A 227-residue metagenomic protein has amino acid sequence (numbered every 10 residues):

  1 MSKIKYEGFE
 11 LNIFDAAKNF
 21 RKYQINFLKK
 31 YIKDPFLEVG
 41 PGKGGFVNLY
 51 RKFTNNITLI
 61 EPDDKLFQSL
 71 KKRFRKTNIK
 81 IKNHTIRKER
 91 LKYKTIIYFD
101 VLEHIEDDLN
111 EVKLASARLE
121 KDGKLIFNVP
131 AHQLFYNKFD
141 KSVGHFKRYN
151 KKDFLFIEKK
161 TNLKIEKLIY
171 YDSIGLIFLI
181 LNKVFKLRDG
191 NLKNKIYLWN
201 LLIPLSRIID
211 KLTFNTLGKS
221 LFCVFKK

Functional and structural regions predicted by a protein language model:
M1-F99, L109-V112, L205-I208, N215-L221: Conserved N-terminal segment of class I S-adenosyl-L-methionine
K3-K5, D15, D172-K227: A C-terminal cap/extension of S-adenosyl-L-methionine-dependent methyltransferases that defines the acceptor-substrate
L66, Q133-F135, I174: Feature marks short, surface-exposed loop/turn motifs that line or immediately flank catalytic pockets and channel
F99-L102, N128: Residues lining the SAM
L109-K124: A short glycine-rich, Lys/Arg-flanked "PGG" loop and its adjoining helix->strand segment in the class I
L125-K147, K151-F156: Short, glycine-/aromatic-enriched active-site segment of Class I SAM-dependent methyltransferases
L163-S173: Conserved S-adenosyl-L-methionine
